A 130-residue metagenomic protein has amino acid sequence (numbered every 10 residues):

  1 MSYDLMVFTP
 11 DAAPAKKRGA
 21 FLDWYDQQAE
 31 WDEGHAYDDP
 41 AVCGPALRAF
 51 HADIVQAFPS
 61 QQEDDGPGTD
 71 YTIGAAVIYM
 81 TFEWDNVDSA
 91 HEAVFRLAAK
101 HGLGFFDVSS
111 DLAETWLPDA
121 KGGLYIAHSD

Functional and structural regions predicted by a protein language model:
M1-D130: Acidic (Asp/Glu-rich) sequence patches and key acidic residues that form negatively charged surfaces used
